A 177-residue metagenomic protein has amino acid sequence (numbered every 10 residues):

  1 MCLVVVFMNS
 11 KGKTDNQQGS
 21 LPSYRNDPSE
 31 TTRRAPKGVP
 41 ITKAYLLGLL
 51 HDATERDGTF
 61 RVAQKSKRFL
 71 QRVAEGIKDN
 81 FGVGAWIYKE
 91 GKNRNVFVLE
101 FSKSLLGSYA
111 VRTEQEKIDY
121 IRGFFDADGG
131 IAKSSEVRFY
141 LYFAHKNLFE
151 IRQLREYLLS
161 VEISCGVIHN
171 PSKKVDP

Functional and structural regions predicted by a protein language model:
M1-P177: Internal intein/HINT superfamily modules and their associated LAGLIDADG
